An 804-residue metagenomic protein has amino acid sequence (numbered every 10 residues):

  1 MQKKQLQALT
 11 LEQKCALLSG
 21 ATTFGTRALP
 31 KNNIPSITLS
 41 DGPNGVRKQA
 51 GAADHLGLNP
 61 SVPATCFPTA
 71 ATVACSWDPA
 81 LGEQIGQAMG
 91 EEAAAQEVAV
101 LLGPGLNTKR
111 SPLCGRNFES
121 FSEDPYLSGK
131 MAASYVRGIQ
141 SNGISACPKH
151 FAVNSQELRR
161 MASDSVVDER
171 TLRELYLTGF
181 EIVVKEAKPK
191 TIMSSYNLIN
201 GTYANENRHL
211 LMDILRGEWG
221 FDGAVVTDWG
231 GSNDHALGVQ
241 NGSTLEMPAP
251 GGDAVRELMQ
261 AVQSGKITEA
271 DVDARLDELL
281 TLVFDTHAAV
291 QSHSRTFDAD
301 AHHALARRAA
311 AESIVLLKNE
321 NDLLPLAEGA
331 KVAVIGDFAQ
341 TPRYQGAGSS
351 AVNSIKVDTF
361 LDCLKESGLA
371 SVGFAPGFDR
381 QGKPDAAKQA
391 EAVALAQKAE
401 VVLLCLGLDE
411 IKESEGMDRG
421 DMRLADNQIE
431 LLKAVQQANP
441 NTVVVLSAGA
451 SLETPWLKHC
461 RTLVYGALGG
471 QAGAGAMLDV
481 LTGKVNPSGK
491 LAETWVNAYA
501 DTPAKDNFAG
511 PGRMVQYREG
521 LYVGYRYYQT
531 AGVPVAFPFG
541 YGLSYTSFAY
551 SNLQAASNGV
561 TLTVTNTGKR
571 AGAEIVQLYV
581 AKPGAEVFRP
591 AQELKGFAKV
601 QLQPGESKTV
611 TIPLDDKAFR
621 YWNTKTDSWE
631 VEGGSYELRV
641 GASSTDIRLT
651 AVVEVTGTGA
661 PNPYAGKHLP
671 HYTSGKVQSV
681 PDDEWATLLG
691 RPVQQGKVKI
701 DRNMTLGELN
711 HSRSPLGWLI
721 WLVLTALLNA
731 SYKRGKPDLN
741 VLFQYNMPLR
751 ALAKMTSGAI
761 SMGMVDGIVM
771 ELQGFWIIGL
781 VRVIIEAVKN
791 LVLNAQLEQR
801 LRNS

Functional and structural regions predicted by a protein language model:
M1-Y621, S635-R639, S644, G758 (+5 more regions): Glycoside hydrolase catalytic-domain context in secreted enzymes
T38, T69, L245, I355-D358 (+8 more regions): A broadly tuned "polar low-complexity/structure-edge" signature
D616-P663: Terminal connector regions
A651-V723: Charged, amphipathic alpha-helical linkers/stalks
P692-S804: Long, compositionally biased, glycine/small-hydrophobic-enriched stretches that function as flexible linkers, tethers
